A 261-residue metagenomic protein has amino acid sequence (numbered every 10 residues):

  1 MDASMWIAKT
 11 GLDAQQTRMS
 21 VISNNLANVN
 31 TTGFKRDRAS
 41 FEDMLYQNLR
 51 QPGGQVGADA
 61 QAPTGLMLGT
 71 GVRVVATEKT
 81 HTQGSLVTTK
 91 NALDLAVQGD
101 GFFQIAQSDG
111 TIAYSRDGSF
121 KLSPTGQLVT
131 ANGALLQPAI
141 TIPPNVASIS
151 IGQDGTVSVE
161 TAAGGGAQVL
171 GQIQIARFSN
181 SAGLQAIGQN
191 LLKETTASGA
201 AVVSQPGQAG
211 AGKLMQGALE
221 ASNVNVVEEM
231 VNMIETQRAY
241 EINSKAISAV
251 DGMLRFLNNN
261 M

Functional and structural regions predicted by a protein language model:
M1-M261: Amphipathic alpha-helical polymerization modules
